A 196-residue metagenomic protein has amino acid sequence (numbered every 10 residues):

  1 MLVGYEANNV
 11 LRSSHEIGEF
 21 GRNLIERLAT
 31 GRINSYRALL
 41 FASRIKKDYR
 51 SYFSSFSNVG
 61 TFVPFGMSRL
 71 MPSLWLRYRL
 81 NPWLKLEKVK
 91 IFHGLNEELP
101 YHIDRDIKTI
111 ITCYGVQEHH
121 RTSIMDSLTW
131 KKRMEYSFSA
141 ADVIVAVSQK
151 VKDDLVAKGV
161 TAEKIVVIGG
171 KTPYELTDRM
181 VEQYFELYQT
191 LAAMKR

Functional and structural regions predicted by a protein language model:
M1-R196: Carbohydrate transferase catalytic cores enriched for Leloir-type hexosyltransferases
